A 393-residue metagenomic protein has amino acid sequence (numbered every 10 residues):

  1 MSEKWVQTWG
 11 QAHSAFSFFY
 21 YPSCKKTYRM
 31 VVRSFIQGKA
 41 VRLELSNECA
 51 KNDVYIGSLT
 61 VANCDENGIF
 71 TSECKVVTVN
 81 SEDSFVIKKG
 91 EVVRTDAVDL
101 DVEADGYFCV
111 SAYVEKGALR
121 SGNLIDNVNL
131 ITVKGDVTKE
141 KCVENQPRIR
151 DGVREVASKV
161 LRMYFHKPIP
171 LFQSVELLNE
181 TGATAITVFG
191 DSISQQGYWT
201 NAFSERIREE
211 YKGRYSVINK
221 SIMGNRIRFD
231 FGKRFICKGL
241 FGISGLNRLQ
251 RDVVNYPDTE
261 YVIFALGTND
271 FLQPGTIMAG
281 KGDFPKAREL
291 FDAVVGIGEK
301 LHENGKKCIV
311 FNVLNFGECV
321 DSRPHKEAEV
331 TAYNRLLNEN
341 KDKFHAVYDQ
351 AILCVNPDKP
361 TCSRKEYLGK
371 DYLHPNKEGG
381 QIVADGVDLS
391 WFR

Functional and structural regions predicted by a protein language model:
M1-F189, Q195-Q196, N201, R208-G213: N-terminal secretory targeting modules
A62, Q173, A183-A293: Conserved SGNH/GDSL esterase-like catalytic core that processes O-acyl groups on lipids and polysaccharides
S204, R208-E209, V254, D258 (+5 more regions): Sec-exported extracytoplasmic/periplasmic mature domains
A265-L272, I297-T331: Active-site segments of SGNH/GDSL-like serine hydrolases that catalyze O-acetyl group transfer/hydrolysis on lipids
F291-G298, N334: Generic structural signal for well-ordered alpha-helices, preferentially at hydrophobic/aromatic core positions
V313-R393: Catalytic His-Asp segment of secreted/periplasmic serine-dependent ester chemistry enzymes
